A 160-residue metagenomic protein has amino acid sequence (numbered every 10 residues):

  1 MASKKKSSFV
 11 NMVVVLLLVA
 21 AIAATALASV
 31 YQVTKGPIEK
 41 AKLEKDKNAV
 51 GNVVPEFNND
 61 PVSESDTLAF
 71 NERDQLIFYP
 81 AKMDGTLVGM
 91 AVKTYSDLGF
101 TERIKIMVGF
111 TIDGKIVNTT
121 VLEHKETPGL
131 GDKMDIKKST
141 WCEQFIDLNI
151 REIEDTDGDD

Functional and structural regions predicted by a protein language model:
A2-D160: Flexible, solvent-exposed loop/hinge segments and secondary-structure transition points
